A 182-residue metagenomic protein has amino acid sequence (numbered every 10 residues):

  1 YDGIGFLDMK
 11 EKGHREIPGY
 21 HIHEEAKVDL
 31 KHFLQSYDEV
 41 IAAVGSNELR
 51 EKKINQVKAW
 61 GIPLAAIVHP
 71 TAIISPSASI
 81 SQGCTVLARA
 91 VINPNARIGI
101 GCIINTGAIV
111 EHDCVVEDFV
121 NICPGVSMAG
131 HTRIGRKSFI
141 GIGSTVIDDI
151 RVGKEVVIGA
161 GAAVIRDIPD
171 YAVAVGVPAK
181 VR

Functional and structural regions predicted by a protein language model:
Y1, I62, S138: Short glycine/serine/threonine/alanine-rich loop segments
Y1-D2, Q35: Structured loop/turn residues at beta-strand edges in well-structured enzyme cores
D2, P18, D170: Residue-level signal for beta-strand positions within conserved beta-sheet cores that form or flank
I4-M9: Short internal beta-strands
K10-E11, P178: Glycine-rich beta-alpha junction loops
E11-I73: Phosphate-bearing ligand-interacting subdomains that bind or position ATP/ADP/UDP/GDP/NAD(P) or nucleotide-linked
A66-V175, A179-R182: Structural signal for interior beta-strand "rungs" in well-ordered beta-sheet cores of soluble enzyme domains
